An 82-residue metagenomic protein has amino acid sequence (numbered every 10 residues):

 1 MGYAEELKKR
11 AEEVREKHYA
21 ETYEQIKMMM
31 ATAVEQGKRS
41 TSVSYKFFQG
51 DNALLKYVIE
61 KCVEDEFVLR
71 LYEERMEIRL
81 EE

Functional and structural regions predicted by a protein language model:
M1-S44: An N-terminal amphipathic alpha-helical segment
Y23, L54-V58: Well-ordered, non-membrane alpha-helical segments in soluble/globular domains
M30-A33, V58-E66: Hydrophobic, Leu/Ile/Phe/Ala-enriched alpha-helical segments that form helix-helix packing faces
Q36, A53-L54: Metal-dependent nuclease catalytic core centered on acidic motifs
Y45-N52: Short, surface-exposed ligand-recognition loops at beta-strand->loop->(often short) alpha-helix junctions that present
K61-E82: C-terminal edge-of-domain segments
